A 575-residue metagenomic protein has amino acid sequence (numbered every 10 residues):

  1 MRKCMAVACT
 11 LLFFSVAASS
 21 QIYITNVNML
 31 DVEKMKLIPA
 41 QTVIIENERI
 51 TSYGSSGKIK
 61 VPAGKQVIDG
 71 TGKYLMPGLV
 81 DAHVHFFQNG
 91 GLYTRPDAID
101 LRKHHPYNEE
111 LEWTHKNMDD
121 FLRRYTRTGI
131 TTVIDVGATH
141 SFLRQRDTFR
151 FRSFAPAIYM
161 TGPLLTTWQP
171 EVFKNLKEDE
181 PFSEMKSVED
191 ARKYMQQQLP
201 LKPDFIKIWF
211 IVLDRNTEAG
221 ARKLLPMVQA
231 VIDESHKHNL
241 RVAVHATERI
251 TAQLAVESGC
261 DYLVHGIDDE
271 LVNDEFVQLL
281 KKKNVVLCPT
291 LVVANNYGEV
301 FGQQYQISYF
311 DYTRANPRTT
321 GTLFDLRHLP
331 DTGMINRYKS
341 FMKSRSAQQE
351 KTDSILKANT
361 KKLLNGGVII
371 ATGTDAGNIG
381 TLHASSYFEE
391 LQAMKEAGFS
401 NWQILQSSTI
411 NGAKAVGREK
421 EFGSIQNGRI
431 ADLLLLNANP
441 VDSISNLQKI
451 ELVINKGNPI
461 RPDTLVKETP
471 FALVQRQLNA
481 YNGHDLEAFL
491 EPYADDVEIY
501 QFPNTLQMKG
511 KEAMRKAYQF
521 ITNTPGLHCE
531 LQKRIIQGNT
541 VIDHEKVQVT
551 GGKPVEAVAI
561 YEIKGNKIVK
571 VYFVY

Functional and structural regions predicted by a protein language model:
M29-T42, S55-K58, L382, S400-L405 (+1 more regions): Acidic, glycine-enriched loop/beta-strand segments at the rims of small-molecule binding/catalytic pockets
M35-M76: Histidine-rich, glycine-flanked metal-binding segment
K73-F149, E171, E257-S258: Metal-associated gating/positioning segment near the N- to mid-region
Y107, M118-R144, A155-P163, P203-L213 (+4 more regions): Divalent metal-dependent hydrolysis catalytic cores, especially in the metallo-beta-lactamase
K193-N216, D269-A397: Active-site neighborhoods of metal-dependent hydrolases
E468-H484, P492: Short, aromatic-enriched amphipathic alpha-helices that serve as compact interaction elements
H484-Y500: Short, well-ordered alpha-helical segments enriched in acidic and aromatic residues
Y500-T505, R515-Y575: A beta-strand edge to alpha-helix "cap/lid" segment located at domain peripheries
